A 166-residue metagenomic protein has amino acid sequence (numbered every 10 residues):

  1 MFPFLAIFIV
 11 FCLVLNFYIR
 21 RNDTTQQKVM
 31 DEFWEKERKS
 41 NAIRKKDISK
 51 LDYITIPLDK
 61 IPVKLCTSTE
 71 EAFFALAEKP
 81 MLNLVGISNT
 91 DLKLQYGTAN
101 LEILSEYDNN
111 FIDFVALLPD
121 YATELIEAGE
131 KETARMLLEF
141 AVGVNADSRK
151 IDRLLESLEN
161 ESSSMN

Functional and structural regions predicted by a protein language model:
F2-D113: N-terminal alpha-helical interaction modules that lie
K93-G97, E159-N166: Alpha-helical linker/edge segments of TPR/alpha-solenoid repeat scaffolds and analogous pre-/post-domain helices
L117-L118, D152: TPR repeat positional signature
E124-L125, L158-E159: Residue at a conserved register position within TPR or TPR-like alpha-solenoid repeats
A141-V142: Alpha-helical solenoid scaffolds that mediate protein-protein interactions, centered on TPR/SEL1-like repeats but also
